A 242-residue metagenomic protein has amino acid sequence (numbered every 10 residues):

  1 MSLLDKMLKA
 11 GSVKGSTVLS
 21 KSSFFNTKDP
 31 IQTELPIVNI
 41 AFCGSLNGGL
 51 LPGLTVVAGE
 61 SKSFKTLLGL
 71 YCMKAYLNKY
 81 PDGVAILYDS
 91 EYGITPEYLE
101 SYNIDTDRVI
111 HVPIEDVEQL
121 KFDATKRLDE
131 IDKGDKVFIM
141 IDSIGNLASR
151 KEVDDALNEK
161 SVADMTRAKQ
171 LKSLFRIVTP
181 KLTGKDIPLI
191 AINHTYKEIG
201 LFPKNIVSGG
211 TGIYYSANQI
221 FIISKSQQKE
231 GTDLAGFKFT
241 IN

Functional and structural regions predicted by a protein language model:
S2-R108, L120, A124-D129: The Walker A/P-loop phosphate-binding site
V38, L99, D142, N193 (+1 more regions): Residue-level signature of catalytic and energy-coupling elements of molecular machines, predominantly ATP/GTP-dependent
L54-V56, V84, K136-M140, P188: Residue-level preference for the first positions of well-ordered beta-strands
S90-Y92, I114-D116, S143-I144, H194-T195 (+1 more regions): Short, ordered loop/turn segments at secondary-structure junctions
I94, L147-A148, E198-I199: Catalytic P-loop NTPase motifs of RecA-like helicase/translocase cores
Y102-V109, D155-D164, N205-G210: A short alpha->loop->secondary-structure connector
I114-D186: Phosphate-binding/switch loop-helix module in NTP-utilizing enzymes
D164-N242: Phosphate-binding/switch region of NTP-binding enzymes
